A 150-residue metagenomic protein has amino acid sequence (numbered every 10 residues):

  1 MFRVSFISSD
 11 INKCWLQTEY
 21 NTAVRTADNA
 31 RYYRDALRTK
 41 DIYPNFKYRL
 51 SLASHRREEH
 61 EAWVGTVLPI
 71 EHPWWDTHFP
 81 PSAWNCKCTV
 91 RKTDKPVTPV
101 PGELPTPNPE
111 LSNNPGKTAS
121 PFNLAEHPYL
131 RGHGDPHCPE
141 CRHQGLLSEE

Functional and structural regions predicted by a protein language model:
M1-A83, R91-E150: Domain-core detector
